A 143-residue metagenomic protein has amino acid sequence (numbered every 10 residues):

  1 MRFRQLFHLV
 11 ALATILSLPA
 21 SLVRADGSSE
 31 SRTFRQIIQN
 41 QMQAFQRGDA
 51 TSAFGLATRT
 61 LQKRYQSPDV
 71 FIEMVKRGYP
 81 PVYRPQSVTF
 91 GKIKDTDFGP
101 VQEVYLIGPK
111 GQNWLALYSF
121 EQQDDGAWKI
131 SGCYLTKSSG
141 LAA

Functional and structural regions predicted by a protein language model:
M1-A11: Bacterial N-terminal signal peptides that target proteins for export
F3, P19-R47: Short, low-complexity N-terminal intrinsically disordered segments enriched in polar/charged residues
Q5, T14, P80, K94-D95 (+1 more regions): Extended, non-catalytic scaffold segments that flank or surround catalytic motifs
L9-P19: Bacterial N-terminal signal peptides
S17-L18, G55, E73, Q122: Generic detector of well-ordered secondary structure
S29-Q36, N40, A50-F98: Short solvent-exposed beta->alpha transition segments
K92-A143: Exposed beta-sheet edge and beta->alpha loop/turn motif
